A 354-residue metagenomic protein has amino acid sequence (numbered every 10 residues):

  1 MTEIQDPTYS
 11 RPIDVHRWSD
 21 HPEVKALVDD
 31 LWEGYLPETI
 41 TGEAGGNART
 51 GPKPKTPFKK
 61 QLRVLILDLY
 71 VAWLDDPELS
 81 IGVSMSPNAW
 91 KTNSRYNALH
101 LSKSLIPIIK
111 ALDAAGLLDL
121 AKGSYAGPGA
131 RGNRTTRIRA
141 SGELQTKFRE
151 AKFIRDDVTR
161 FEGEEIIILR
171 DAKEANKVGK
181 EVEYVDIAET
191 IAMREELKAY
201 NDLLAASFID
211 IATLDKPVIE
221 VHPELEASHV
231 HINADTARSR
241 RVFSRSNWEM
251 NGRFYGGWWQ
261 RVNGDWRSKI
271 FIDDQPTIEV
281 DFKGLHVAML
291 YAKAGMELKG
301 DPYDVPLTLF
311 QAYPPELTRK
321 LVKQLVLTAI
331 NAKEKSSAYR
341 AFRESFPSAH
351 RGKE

Functional and structural regions predicted by a protein language model:
T2-K59, I66-D76, S102, Y125 (+1 more regions): Conserved catalytic core of nucleic-acid polymerases
V15, D29, Y70, P87 (+2 more regions): Intrinsically disordered regions, especially transient/low-confidence alpha-helical propensity segments and coil-helix
G34, N47, I81-S102, W258-E354: Helical catalytic core of nucleic-acid polymerases
P52-V71, V83-A115: Non-catalytic DNA-binding core/recognition domains of DNA-processing enzymes
I109-P128: A short, conserved structural fragment
A115, D119, L204-V221, M296-E297 (+3 more regions): Short secondary-structure junctions and interdomain/linker hinges
Y125-R139: Minor-groove-contacting beta-hairpin "wing" of winged helix-turn-helix DNA-binding domains
T135-T318: Acidic, glycine-rich two-metal-ion catalytic cores of nucleic acid-processing enzymes
